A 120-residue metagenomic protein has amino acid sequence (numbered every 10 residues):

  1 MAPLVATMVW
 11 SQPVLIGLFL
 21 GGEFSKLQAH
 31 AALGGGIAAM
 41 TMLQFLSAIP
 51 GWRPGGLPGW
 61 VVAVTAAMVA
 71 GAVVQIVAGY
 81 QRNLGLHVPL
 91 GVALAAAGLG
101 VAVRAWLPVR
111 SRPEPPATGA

Functional and structural regions predicted by a protein language model:
M1-A120: Polytopic transmembrane helical bundles with strong interfacial aromatic enrichment
